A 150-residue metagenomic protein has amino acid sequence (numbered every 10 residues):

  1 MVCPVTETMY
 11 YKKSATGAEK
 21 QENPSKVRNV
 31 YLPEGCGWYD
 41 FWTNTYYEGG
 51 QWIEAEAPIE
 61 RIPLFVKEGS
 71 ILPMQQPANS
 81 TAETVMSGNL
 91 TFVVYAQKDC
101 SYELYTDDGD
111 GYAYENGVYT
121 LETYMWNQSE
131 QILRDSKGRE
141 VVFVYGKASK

Functional and structural regions predicted by a protein language model:
M1-S149: Catalytic core of carbohydrate-active enzymes
